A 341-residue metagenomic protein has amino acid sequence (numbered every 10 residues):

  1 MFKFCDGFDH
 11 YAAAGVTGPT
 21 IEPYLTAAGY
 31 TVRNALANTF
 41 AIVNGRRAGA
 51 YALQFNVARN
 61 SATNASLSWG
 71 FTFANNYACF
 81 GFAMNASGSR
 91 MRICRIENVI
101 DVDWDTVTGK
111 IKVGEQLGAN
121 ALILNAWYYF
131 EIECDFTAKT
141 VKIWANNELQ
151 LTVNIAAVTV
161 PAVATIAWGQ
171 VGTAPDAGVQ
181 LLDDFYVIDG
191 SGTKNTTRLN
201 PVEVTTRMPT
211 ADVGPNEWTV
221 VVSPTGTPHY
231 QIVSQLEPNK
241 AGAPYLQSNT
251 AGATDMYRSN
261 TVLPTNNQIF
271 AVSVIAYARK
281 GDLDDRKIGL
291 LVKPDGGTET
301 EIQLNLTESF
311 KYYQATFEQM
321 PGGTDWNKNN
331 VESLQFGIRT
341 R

Functional and structural regions predicted by a protein language model:
G7-L36, K194-N195, D212-V222: Short, tryptophan-glycine- and acidic/Ser/Thr-enriched carbohydrate-recognition patches
H10, L181-R341: Disulfide-rich extracellular domains of secreted proteins
A28-T63, S234-A251: Short carbohydrate-recognition loop motifs
Q54-T108: Secretory/extracellular carbohydrate-interaction modules and structurally similar beta-sandwich "look-alikes"
F80-F82, N125-F136, V141-I143: Short tryptophan-centered beta-strand motifs in secreted/extracellular beta-sheet-rich domains of glycan-recognition
A86-R90, F136-T140, A276-R286: Extended, low-complexity, turn-rich repeat/linker tracts enriched in Gly/Pro/Ser/Thr and Asp/Glu that occur
V107-Y129: Short, aromatic/His-centered strand-loop micro-motif at the edge of beta-sheets
V153-D183: Flexible glycan-contacting loops in extracellular carbohydrate-active proteins
